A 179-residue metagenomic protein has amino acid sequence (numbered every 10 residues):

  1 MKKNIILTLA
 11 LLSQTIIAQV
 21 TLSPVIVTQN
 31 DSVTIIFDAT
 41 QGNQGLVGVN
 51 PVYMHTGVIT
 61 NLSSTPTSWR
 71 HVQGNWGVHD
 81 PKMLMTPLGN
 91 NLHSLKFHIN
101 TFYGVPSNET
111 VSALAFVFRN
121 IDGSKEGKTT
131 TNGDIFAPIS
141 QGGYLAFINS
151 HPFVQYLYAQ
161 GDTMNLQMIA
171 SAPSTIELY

Functional and structural regions predicted by a protein language model:
M1-L22: Bacterial Sec-dependent N-terminal signal peptides
A18-I26, P138-D162: Short, compositionally biased P/S/T/A/G/V-rich stretches that sit at domain boundaries
A18-Q41: N-terminal edge beta-strand
I35-A39, M54, D162-S171: Aromatic/hydrophobic beta-strand junction motif of beta-rich domains
V47-V52, I169-I176: Short proline/glycine-enriched turn/loop motifs at strand-loop junctions of beta-rich domains
P51-S107, G123-N132, Y179: Aromatic-rich carbohydrate-binding modules that target alpha-glucans
E109-D122: Short, aromatic- and glycine-rich surface loops/edge beta-strands on solvent-exposed regions
E126-Y144: Short beta-strand elements
